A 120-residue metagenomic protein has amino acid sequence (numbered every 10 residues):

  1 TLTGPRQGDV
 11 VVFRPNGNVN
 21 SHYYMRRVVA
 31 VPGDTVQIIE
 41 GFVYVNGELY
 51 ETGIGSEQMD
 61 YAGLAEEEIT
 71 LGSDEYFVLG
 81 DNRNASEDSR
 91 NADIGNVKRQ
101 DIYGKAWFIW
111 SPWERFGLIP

Functional and structural regions predicted by a protein language model:
T1-P120: Soluble "head" domains of membrane/secretory-pathway proteins
